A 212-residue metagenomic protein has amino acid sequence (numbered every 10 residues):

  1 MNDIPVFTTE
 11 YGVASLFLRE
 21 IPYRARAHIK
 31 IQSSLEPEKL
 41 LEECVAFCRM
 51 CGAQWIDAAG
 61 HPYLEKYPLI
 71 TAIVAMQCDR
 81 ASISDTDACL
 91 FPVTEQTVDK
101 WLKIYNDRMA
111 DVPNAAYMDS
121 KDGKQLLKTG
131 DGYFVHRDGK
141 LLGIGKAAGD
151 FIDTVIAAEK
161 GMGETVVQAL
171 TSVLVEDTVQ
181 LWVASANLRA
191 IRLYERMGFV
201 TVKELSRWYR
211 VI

Functional and structural regions predicted by a protein language model:
M1, D85-A116: Short amphipathic alpha-helix that is part of the acyltransferase structural core
M1-E43, R137-E159: Conserved donor-binding loop and adjoining core beta-sheet/short helix segment in diverse acyl/aminoacyl transferases
M1-T8, D111-D138: Active-site rim helix/loop that mediates acceptor-substrate recognition in acyltransferases
I31-A88, L205-R210: Acyl-donor-binding surface of acyltransferase catalytic domains
L35-F47, E159-L174, I191-R196: Conserved acetyl-CoA-binding loop-helix of GNAT-fold acetyltransferases
I56-A58, I152, V179-V183: Conserved hydrophobic beta-strand within the GNAT/NAT acetyltransferase core sheet that lines the active-site cleft
G60-A72, E164, A186-E204: Conserved active-site alpha-helix within GNAT-family acetyltransferase domains
L170-L174, V179-L181, A190-Y194, G198-I212: C-terminal structured domain segments across diverse proteins
